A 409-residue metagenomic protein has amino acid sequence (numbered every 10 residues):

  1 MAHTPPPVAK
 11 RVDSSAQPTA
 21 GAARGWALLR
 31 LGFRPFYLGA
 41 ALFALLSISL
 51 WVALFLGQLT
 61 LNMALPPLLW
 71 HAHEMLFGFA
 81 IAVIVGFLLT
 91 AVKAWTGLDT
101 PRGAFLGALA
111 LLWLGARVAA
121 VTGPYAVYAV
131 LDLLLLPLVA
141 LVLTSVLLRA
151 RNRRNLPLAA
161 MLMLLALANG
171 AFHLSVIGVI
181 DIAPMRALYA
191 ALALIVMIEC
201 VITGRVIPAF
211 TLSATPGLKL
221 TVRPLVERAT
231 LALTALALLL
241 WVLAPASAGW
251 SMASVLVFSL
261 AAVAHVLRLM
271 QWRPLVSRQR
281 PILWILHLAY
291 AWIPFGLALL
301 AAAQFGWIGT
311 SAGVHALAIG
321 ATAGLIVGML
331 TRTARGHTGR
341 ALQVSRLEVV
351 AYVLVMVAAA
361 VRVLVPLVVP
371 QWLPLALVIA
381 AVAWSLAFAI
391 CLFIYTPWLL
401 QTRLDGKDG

Functional and structural regions predicted by a protein language model:
M1-G409: Hydrophobic alpha-helical transmembrane segments of multi-pass integral membrane proteins
